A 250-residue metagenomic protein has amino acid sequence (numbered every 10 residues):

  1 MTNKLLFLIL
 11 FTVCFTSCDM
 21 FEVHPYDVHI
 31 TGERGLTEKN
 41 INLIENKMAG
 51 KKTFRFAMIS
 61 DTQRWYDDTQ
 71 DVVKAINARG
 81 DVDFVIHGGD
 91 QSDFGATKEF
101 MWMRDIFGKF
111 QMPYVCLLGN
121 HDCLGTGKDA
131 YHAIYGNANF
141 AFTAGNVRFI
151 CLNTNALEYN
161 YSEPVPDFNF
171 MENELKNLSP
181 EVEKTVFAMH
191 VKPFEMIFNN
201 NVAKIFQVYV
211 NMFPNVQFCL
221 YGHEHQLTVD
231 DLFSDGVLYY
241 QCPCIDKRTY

Functional and structural regions predicted by a protein language model:
M1-T16: Sec-dependent bacterial lipoprotein signal peptides
C18-W102: N-terminal active-site segment of His-dependent metallophosphoesterases
R34-I44, D67-K74, K98-M103, T126-F140 (+3 more regions): Alpha-helical scaffolding within the catalytic cores of extracellular/periplasmic polymer-degrading hydrolases
N46-A57, A141-C151, K176-V186, L232-L238: Beta-strand-turn-beta hairpins that frame and shape the catalytic cleft of phosphate-ester-processing enzymes
D61, G89-D90, G119-N120, H190 (+1 more regions): Active-site glycine-centered loops adjacent to acidic/histidine catalytic or metal-binding residues that shape
T69-A144: Core catalytic region of metal-dependent phosphoesterases/phosphodiesterases, especially metallo-beta-lactamase-like
N77-F84, Y159-L238: His/acidic metal-ligating clusters that form di-metal
